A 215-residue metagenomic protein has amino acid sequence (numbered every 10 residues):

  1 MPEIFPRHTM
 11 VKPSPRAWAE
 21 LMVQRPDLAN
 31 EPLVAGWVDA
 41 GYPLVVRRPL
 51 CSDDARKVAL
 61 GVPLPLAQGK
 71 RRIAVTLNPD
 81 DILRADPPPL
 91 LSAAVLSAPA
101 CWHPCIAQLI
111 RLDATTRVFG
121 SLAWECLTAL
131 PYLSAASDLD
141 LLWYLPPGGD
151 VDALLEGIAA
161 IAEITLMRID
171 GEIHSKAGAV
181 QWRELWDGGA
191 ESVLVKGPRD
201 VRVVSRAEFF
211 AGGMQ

Functional and structural regions predicted by a protein language model:
M1-S121, A160-M167, G171: Helical scaffold of the NTase/Pol beta-like nucleotidyltransferase catalytic core
N30-W37, V45, W182-Q215: Conserved NTP-donor binding/palm subdomain of two-metal-ion nucleotidyltransferases/polymerases, i.e., the charged
L64-L66, P147, S175: Non-catalytic surface loops within mature trypsin-like serine protease
Q68-K70, G149, A179: Residue-level signal for secondary-structure boundary sites
I106-L139, W143-G149: Active-site nucleotide-donor binding segment shared across nucleotidyl transfer reactions
G148-E156: Short, conserved charged micro-motifs
I161-K196: Conserved catalytic core of two-metal-ion nucleotidyltransferases
